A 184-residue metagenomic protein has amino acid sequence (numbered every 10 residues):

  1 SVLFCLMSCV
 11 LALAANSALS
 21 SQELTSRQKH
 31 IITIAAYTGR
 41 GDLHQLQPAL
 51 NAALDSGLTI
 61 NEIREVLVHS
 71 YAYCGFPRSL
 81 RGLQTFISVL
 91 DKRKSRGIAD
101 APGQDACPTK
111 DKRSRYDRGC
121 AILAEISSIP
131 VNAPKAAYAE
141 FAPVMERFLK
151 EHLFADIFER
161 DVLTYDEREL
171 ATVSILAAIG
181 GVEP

Functional and structural regions predicted by a protein language model:
S1-A12: Bacterial N-terminal signal peptides
C5, N16-A18, P184: Proteins with a high burden of low-complexity, intrinsically disordered sequence enriched in S/T/G/P/A and R, requiring
A14-R27, G39-S56, N61-E62, A72 (+1 more regions): Acidic, glycine/proline-rich low-complexity segments that act as flexible tails and inter-domain linkers
K29-Y37, Q47, I63-L67, E167-A177: Short, structured motif recognition centered on aromatic/hydrophobic residues
D42-L46, I179-P184: Short loop/beta submotifs within extracellular cysteine-rich repeat domains
